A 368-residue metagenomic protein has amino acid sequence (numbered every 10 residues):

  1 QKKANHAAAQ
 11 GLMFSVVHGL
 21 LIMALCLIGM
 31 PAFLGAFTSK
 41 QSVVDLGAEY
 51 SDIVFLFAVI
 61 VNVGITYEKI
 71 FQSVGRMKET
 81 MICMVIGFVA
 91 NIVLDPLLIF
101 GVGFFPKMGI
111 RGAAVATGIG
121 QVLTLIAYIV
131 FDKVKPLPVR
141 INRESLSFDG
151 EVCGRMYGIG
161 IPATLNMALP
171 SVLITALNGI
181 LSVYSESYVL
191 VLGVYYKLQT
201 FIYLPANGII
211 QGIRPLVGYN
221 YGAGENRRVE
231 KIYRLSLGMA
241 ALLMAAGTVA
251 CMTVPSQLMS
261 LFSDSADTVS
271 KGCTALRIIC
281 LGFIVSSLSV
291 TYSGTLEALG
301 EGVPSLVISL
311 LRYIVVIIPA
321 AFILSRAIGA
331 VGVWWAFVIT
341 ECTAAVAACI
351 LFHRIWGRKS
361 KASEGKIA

Functional and structural regions predicted by a protein language model:
Q1-A24, V61-T80, N178, V191-P255 (+1 more regions): Small-residue-rich hydrophobic transmembrane alpha-helices
Q1-V59, F105-I161, V217-G282, I323-A368: Short alpha-helical transmembrane segments in multi-pass integral membrane proteins
C26, K69, D95, I99 (+7 more regions): Structural signal for membrane-spanning alpha-helices in multi-pass inner-membrane proteins, emphasizing helix cores
L34-G35, Q72, I99, S182 (+3 more regions): Helix-terminus/helix-capping segments at the ends of transmembrane helices and short amphipathic helices
K40, R76-M77, S185, S265 (+2 more regions): Short loop-to-helix capping motifs
I53, G87, G120-T124, Y128 (+3 more regions): Transmembrane helical elements of multi-pass membrane transporters/channels
V54-Q72, T80-F88, A113-Y128, N207-I210 (+3 more regions): Short runs within selected transmembrane alpha-helices of multi-pass transporters and secretion channels
I92, G158-I159, F201-I202, Q211-R214 (+3 more regions): Hydrophobic alpha-helical transmembrane segments of integral membrane proteins, especially lipid-exposed positions
